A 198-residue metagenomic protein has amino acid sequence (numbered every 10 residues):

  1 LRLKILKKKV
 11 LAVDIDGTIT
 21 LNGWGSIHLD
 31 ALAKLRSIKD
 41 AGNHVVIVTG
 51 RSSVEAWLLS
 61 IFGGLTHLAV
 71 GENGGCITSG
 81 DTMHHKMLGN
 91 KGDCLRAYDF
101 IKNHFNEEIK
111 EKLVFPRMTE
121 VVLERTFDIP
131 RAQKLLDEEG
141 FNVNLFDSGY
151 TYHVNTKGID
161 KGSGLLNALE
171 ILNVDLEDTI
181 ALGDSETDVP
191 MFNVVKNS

Functional and structural regions predicted by a protein language model:
L1-V13, D30: Non-catalytic pre-domain segments flanking phosphatase-related domains
K9-L11, H67, T179: The start of beta-strands in P-loop NTPase/AAA+ ATPase cores
I15, N73, L182-D184, N197: Glycine-rich beta-strand-to-loop/alpha-helix junction loops that act as flexible
T18-I19: Hydrophobic "anchor" residues
S26-V114: Active-site phosphate-binding/coordination module
H67, K196-N197: Receiver (REC) domain switch/active-site residues of two-component response regulators
F100-V195: Conserved acidic, metal-coordinating active-site core of Asp-based, Mg2+-dependent phosphoryl-transfer enzymes
